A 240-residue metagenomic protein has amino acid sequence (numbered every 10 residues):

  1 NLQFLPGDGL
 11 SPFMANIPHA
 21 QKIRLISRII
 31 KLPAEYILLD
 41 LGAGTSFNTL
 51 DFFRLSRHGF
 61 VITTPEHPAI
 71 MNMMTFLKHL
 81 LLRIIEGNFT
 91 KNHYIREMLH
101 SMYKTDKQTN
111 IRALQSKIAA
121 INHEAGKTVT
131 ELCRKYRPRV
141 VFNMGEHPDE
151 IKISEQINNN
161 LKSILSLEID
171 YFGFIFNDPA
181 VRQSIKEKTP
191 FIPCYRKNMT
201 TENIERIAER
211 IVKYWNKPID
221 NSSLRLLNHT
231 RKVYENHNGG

Functional and structural regions predicted by a protein language model:
N1-E35, K91, K104-Q108, A119 (+2 more regions): P-loop/Walker-type NTP enzyme "switch/lid" segment
P12-N16, P148-E150, P193-C194: A generic structural signal for short coil/turn motifs at secondary-structure boundaries
R28, L32, H79, R83 (+4 more regions): Conserved, well-folded catalytic cores of nucleic-acid-processing and energy-transducing macromolecular machines
I29-N48: Glycine-rich phosphate-binding loop used to anchor ATP phosphates in small-molecule kinases, encompassing both
G42-D170: Conserved catalytic-core segment of NTP-binding enzymes
K135, F142-M144, S163-F191, I204: Beta-strand-loop-alpha "switch" segments that mediate conformational coupling across diverse proteins
K186-G240: NTP-binding/hydrolysis catalytic cores, primarily Walker-type P-loop NTPases
